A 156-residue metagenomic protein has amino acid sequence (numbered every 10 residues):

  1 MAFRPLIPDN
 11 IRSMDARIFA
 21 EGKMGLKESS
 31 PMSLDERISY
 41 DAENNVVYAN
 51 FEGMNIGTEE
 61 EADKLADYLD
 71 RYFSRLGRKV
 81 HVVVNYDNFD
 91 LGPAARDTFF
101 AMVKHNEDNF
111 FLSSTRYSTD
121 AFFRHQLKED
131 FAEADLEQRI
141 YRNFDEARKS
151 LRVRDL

Functional and structural regions predicted by a protein language model:
F3-L156: Amphipathic, Lys/Arg-enriched alpha-helical "gate/interface" segment within cytosolic domains that mediates
